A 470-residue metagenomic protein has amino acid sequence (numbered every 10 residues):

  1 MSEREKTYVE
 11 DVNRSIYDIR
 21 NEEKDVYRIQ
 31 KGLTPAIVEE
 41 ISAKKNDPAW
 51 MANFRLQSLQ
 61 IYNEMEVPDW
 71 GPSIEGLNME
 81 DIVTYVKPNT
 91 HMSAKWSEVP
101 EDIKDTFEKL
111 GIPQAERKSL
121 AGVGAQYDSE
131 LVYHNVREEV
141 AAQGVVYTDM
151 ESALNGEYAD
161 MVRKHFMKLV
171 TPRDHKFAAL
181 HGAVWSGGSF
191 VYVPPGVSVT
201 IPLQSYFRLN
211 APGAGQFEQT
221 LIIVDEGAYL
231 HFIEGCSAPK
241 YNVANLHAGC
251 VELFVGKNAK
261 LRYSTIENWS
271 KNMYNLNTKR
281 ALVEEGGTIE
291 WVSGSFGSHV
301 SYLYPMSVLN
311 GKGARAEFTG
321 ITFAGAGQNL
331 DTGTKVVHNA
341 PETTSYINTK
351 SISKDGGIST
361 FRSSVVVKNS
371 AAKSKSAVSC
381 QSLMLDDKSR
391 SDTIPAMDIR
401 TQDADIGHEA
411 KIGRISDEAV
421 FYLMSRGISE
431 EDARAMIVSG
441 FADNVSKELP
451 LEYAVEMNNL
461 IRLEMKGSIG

Functional and structural regions predicted by a protein language model:
S2-N21, Q30-G32, Y453-I469: Intrinsically disordered, low-complexity terminal tails
E3-Y8, V12, Y27-D174, A178-A179 (+1 more regions): N-terminal amphipathic, basic helical "cap/leader" segment at the start of enzyme domains
R20, P35-E39, D398-I399: Short acidic (Asp/Glu) and glycine-rich catalytic loops that position anionic groups and cofactors
W70-S73, E430, Y453: Flexible, glycine/charged-enriched surface loops at secondary-structure junctions
Y133-N135, E139-I428, A442-G470: Conserved beta-strand/loop scaffold segments within soluble protein domains that form the structured core and edges
